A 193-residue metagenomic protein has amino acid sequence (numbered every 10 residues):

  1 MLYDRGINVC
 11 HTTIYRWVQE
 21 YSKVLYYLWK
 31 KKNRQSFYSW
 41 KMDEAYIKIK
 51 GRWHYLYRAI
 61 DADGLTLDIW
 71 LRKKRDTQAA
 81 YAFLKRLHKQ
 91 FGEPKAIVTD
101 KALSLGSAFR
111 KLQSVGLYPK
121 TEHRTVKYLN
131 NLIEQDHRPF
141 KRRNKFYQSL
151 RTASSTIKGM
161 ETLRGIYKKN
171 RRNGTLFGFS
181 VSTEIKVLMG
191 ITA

Functional and structural regions predicted by a protein language model:
M1-A193: Residue-level recognition of single "structural anchor" positions that define or cap local secondary structure
